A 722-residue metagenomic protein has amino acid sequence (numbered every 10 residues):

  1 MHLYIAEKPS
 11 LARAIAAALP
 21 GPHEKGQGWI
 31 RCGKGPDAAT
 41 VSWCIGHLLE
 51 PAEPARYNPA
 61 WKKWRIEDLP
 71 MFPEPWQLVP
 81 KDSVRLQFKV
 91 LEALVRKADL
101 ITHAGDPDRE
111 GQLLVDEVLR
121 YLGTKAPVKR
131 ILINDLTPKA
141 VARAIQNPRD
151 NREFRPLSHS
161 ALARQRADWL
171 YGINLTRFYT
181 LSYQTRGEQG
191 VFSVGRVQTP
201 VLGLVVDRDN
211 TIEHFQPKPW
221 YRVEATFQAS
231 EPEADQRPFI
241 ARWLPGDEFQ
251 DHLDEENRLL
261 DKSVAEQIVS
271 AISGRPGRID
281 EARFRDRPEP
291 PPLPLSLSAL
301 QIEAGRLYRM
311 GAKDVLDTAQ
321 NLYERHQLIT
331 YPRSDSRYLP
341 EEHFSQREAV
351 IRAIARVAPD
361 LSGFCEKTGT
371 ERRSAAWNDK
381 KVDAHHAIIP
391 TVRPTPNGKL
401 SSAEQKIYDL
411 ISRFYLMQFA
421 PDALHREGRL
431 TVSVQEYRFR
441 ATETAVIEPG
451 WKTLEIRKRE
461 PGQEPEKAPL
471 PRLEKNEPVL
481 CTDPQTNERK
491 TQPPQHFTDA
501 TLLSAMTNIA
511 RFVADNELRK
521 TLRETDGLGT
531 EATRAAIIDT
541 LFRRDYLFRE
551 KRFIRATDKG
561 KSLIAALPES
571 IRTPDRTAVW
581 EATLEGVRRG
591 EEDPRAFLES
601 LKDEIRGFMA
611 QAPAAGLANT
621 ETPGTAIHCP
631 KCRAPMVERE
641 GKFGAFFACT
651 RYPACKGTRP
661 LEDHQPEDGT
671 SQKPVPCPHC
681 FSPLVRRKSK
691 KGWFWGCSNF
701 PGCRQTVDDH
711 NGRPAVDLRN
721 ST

Functional and structural regions predicted by a protein language model:
M1-W169, I173, P493: Intrinsically disordered, low-complexity regulatory segments
H2-L3, V84, Y121, T176 (+6 more regions): Basic, low-complexity terminal or inter-domain segments flanking catalytic cores
Q27-Y57, T199-E248, L416-A468, S600 (+1 more regions): Structured, non-catalytic alpha/beta "coupling" segments that mediate domain-domain communication and provide generic
D106, L307-G311: A conserved hydrophobic secondary-structure block that centers on an alpha-helix together with its immediately flanking
A140-A225, R285: C-terminal or mid-to-C-terminal helical accessory/interaction module adjacent to the motor/catalytic core
D251-L293, D575: Metal- or metallocofactor-binding catalytic centers and their adjacent structured scaffolds across diverse enzyme
H326-Q327, D545: Glycine-centered, phosphate/nucleic-acid-interacting loop/turn motifs that mediate DNA/RNA or nucleotide
